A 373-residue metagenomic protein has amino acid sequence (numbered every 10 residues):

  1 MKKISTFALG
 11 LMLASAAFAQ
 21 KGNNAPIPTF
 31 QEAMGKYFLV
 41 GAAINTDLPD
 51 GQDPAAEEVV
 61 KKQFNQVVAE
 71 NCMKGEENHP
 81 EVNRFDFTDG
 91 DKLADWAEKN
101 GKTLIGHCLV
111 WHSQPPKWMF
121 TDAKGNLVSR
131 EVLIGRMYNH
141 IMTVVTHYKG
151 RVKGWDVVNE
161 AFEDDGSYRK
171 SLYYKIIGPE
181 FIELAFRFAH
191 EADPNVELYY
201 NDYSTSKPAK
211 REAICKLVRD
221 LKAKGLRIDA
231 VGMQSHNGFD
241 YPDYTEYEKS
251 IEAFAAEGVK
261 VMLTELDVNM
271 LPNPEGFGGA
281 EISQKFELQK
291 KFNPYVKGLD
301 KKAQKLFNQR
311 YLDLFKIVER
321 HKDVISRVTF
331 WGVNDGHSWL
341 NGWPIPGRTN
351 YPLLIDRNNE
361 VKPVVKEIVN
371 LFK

Functional and structural regions predicted by a protein language model:
M1-N24: Bacterial Sec-dependent N-terminal signal peptides
G22-Q66, E70: Boundary/entry segment of secreted carbohydrate-active catalytic domains
P26-F30, H147, D156, A161-P179 (+6 more regions): Aromatic-rich peripheral "rim/lid" segments of glycoside hydrolase catalytic domains that contact and position glycan
I27-P28, K62, Q66-P80, D89-S206: Substrate-binding cleft and catalytic face of glycoside hydrolase catalytic domains, especially the flexible beta-alpha
Y37-G41, Q66-V68, T103-I105, V152-D156 (+4 more regions): Structural preference for beta-strand elements that scaffold enzyme active sites
A43-P54, G75-T88, F162-S167, S204-A213 (+3 more regions): Acidic-and-aromatic substrate-binding clefts and catalytic sites of carbohydrate-active enzymes
D47-K62, R136-V144, K210-L221, Y311-I317: Short, acidic/polar
S204-D229, S250, N334-W339: Substrate-binding cleft/loops of secretory-pathway carbohydrate-active enzymes
